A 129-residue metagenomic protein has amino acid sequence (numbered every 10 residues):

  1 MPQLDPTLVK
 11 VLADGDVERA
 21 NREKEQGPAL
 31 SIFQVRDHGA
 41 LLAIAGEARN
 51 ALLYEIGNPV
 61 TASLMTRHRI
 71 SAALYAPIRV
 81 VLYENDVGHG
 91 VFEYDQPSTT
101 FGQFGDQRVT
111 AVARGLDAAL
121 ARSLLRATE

Functional and structural regions predicted by a protein language model:
M1-Y75, D86-G90, P97-E129: Cytosolic covalent-transfer regions centered on His/Cys nucleophiles that carry phosphoryl or persulfide groups
V80-D86: Short, low-complexity Ser/Thr-rich regulatory SLiMs
